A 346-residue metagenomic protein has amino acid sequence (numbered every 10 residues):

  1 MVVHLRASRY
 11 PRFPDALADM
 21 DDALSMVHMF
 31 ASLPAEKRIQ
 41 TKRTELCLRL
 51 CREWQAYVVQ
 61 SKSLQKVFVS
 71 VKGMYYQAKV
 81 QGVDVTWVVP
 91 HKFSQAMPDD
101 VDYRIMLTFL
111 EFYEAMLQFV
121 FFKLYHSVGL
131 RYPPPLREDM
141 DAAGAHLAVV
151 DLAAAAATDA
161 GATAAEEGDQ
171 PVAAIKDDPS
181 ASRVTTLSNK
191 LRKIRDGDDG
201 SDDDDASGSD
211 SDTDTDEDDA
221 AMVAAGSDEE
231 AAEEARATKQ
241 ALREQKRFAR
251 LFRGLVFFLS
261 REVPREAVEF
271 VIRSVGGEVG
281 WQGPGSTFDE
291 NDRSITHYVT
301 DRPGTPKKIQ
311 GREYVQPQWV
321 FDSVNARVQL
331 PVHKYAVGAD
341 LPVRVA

Functional and structural regions predicted by a protein language model:
M1-L50, A56-V59, S63-V80, D84-M97 (+6 more regions): BRCT (BRCA1 C-terminal) phosphopeptide-binding modules in DNA damage response/checkpoint, repair, replication
G144-S286: Active-site-proximal segments of catalytic enzyme domains that coordinate small-molecule cofactors or metal ions
